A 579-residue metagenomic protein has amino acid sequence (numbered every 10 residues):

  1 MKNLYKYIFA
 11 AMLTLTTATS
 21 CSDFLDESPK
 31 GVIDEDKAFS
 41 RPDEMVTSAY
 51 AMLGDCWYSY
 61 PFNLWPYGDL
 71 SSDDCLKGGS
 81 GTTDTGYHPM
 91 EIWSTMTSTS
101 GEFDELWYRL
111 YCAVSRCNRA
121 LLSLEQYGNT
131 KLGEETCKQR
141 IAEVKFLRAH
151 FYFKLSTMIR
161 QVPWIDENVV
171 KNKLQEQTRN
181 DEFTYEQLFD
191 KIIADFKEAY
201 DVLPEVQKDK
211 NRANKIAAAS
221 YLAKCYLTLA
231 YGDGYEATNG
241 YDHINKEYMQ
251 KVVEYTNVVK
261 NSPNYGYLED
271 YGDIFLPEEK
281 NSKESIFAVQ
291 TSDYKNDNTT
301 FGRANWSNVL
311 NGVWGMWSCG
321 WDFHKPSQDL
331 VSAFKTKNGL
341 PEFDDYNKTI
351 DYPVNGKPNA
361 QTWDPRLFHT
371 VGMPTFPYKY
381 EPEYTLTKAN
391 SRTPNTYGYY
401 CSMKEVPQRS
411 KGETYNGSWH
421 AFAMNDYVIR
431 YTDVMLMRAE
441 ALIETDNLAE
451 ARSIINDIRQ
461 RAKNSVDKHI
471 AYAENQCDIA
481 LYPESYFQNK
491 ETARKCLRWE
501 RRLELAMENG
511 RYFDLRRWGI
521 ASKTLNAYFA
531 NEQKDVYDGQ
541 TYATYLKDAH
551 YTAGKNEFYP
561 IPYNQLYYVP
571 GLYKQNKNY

Functional and structural regions predicted by a protein language model:
M1-K30: Bacterial Sec-dependent N-terminal signal peptides
C21-S71, P562-Y579: Membrane-proximal, proline-rich intrinsically disordered regions
F39, M45-D55, G81-I159, Q175-D190 (+11 more regions): Conserved, well-structured interaction surfaces
P42, C75, L110-A113, Y185 (+6 more regions): Long, intrinsically disordered, low-complexity segments
S156-T157, P163, Q207, T228-A237 (+1 more regions): Short coil/turn linking the two alpha-helices of tandem helical-hairpin repeats
K283, V289-R392: Glycine-rich, aromatic-lined ligand/substrate-binding cores of catalytic and carbohydrate-binding domains
